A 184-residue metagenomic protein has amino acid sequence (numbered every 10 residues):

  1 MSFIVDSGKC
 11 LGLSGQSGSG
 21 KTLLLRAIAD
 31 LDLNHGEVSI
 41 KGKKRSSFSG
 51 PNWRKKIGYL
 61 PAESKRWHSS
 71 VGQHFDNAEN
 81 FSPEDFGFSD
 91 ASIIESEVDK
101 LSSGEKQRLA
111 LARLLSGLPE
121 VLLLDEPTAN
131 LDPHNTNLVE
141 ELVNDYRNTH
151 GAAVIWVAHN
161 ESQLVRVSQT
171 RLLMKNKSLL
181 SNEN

Functional and structural regions predicted by a protein language model:
S14-Q16: The feature captures the beta-strand-to-loop junction immediately N-terminal to the Walker
I28-A29: Helix-to-loop junction immediately C-terminal to a conserved catalytic motif
L33-S46, W53: Conserved ABC transporter NBD signature motif
K56, E63-S82: Q-loop/switch helix immediately C-terminal to the Walker
E97-L101, E105: Conserved ABC ATPase signature
L111: Hydrophobic anchor residue at the start of the ABC signature
L122-E126: Catalytic Walker B motif of ABC-type/P-loop ATPase nucleotide-binding domains
